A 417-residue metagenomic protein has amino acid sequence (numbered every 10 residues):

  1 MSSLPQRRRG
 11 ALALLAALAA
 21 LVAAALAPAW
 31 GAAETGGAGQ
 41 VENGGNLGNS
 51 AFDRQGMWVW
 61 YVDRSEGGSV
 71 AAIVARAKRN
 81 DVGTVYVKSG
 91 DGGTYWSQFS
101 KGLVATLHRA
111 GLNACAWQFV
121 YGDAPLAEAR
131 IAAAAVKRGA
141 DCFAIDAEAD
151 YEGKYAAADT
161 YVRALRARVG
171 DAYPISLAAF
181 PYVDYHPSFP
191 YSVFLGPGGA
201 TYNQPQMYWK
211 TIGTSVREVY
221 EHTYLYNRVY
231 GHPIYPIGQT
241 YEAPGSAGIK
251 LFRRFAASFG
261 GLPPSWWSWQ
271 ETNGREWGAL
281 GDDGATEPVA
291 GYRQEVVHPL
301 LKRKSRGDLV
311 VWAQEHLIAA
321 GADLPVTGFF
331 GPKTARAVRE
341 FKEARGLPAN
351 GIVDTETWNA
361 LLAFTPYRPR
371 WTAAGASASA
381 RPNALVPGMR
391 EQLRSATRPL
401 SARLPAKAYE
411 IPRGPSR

Functional and structural regions predicted by a protein language model:
E34-G83, K88-D91, C115-G122, S176-P181 (+2 more regions): Boundary/entry segment of secreted carbohydrate-active catalytic domains
D53, W60-S65, A285-G328, Y367-R390 (+2 more regions): Acidic, Ser/Thr/Pro/Gly-enriched interdomain connector segments
W60-Y61, L112-A124, V162-S188, G231-A243: Aromatic-lined carbohydrate-recognition surfaces of secreted/lumenal glycan-active proteins
Y61-R79, D123-K137, V183-G196, G245-A257: Short, acidic/polar
G83-G93, I131-A157: Active-site groove signature of glycoside hydrolases
V87, G139-Y151, P187-R217, W267-T272: Aromatic- and acid-rich polysaccharide-binding/catalytic face of secreted or lumenal carbohydrate-active enzymes
Y208-T214, Y230-A290: Substrate-binding cleft of secreted/luminal carbohydrate-active enzymes
L301-A363: Short acidic, glycine/serine/threonine-rich helix-capping segments at coil-helix boundaries
